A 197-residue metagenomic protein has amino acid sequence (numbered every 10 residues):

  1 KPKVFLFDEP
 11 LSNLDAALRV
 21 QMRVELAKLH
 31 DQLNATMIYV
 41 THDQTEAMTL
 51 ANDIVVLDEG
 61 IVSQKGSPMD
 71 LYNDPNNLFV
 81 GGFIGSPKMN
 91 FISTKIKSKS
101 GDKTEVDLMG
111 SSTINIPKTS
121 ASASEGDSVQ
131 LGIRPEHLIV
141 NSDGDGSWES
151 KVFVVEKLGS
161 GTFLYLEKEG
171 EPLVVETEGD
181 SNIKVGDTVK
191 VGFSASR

Functional and structural regions predicted by a protein language model:
K1-F79: ABC ATPase nucleotide-binding domains
E25-L26, T41, V62, P75 (+4 more regions): Residue-level detector of alpha-helical recognition elements and their boundaries
D58, Q64, F83, Q130 (+1 more regions): Short glycine/serine/threonine-biased micro-segments
P68-G101: ABC transporter nucleotide-binding domain
P87-F91, S98-R197: Non-catalytic connector elements of ABC transporters
